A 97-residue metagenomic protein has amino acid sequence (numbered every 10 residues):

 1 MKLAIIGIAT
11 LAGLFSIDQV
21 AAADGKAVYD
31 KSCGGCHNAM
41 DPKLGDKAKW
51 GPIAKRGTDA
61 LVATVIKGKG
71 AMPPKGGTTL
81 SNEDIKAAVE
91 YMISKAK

Functional and structural regions predicted by a protein language model:
M1-A23, Y91-K97: Post-cleavage N-terminal segment of exported redox proteins
I5, V20-A21, C33, P73 (+1 more regions): Secondary-structure boundary/capping signal
L11-V28, M40-G51, T58: Electrostatic cytochrome c docking/interface patches
D30-A39, A88: The canonical Cys-X-X-Cys-His
K43-I53, A63-K97: Axial heme c-ligation environment in periplasmic c-type cytochrome domains
